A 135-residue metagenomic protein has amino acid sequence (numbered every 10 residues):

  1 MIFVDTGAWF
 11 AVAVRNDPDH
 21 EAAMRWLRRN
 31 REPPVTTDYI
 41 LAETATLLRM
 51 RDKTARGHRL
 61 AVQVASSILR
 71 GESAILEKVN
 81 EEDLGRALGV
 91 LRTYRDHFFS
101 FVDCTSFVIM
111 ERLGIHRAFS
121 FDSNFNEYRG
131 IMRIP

Functional and structural regions predicted by a protein language model:
M1-P18: Metal-dependent nucleic-acid phosphoesterase active-site entry motif
I2, E21-T36, L41-F98, V108 (+2 more regions): PIN-domain endoribonuclease scaffold, especially VapC-family toxins
T6, D38, D103-C104: Conserved glycosyltransferase catalytic-site signature
